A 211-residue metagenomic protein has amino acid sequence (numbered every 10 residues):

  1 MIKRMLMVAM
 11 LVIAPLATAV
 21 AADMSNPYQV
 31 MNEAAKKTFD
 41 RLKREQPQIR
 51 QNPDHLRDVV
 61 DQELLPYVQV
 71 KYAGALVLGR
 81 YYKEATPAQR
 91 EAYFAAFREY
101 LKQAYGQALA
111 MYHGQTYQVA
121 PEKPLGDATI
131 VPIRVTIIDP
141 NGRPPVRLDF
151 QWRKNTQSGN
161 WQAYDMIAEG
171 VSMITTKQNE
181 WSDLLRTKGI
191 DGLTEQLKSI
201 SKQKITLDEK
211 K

Functional and structural regions predicted by a protein language model:
M1-R4: Positively charged n-region of N-terminal signal peptides that target proteins for export
V8-P15: Bacterial N-terminal signal peptides
L16-D23: Sec/Tat signal peptide C-region and signal peptidase I cleavage site
M24-Y105: Early exported N-terminus immediately downstream of N-terminal targeting peptides
Q103-V146, I200-K211: Surface-exposed, charged secondary-structure patches
T136-I138, Q151, T194: Low-complexity, acidic/polar, glycine-enriched regions of mature
P145-T175: Short beta-strand edge/turn micro-motifs at domain boundaries
D165-K211: Low-complexity, intrinsically disordered terminal/linker segments enriched in charged and Gly/Pro repeats
